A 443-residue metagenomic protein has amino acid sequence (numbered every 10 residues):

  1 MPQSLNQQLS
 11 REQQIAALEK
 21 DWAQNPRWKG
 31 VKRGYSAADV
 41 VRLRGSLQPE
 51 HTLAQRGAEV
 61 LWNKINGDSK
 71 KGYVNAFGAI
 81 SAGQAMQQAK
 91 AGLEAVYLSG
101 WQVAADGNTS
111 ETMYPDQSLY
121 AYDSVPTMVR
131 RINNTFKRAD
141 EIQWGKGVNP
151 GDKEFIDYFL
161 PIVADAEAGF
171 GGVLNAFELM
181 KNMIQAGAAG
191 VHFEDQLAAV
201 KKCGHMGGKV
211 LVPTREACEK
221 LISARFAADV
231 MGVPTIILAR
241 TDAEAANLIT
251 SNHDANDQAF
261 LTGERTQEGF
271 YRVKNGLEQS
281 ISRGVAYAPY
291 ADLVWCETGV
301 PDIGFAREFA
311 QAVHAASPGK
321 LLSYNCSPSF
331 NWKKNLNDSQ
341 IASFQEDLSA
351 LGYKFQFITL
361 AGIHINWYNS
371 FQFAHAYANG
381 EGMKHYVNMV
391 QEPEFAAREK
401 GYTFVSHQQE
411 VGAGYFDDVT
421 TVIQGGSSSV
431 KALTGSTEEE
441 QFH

Functional and structural regions predicted by a protein language model:
M1-N6, S46-E50: Charged, low-complexity surface segments at secondary-structure and domain boundaries
P2-K29, Y35, Q391-H443: N-terminal charge/polar-biased segments
Q3-Q7, K20, E178, A350-Y353 (+1 more regions): Alpha/beta catalytic cores of nucleotide-metabolism and tRNA/nucleoside-modifying enzymes
D21-K71, A76-Y324, P328-F330, K334-F357 (+2 more regions): Alpha/beta enzyme core
S339-S428: Conserved alpha/beta catalytic core and glycan-binding cleft of carbohydrate-active enzymes
